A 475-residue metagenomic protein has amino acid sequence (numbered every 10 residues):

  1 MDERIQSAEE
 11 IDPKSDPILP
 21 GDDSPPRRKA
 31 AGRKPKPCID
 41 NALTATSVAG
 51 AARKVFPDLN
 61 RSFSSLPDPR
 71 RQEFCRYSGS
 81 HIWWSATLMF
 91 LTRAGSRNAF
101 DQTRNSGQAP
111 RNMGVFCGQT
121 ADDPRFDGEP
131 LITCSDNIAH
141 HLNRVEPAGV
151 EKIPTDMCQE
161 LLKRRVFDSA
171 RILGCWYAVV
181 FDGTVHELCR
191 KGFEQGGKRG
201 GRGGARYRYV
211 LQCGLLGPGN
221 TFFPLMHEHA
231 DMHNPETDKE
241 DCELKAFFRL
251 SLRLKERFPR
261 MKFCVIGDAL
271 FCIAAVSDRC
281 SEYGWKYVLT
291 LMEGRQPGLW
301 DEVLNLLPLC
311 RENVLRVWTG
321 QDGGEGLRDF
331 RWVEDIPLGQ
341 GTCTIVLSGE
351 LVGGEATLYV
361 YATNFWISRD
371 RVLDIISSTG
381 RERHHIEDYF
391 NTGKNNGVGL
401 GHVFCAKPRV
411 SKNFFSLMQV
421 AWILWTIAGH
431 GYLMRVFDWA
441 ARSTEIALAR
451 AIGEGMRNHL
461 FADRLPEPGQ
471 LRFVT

Functional and structural regions predicted by a protein language model:
M1-N60, P466: Charged, often Cys/His-bearing segments associated with DNA-binding zinc-finger transcription factors
A42-A45, A49, K54, D58-D122: Gly/serine-rich nucleotide phosphate-binding loop at the start of the catalytic core of nucleotide/ADP-ribose-handling
K54, D370-F404: Short amphipathic alpha-helical "interface-anchor" segments enriched in bulky aromatics
S85, F100-D101, C134, I138 (+8 more regions): Short, conserved catalytic/metal-binding motifs centered on acidic residues
G107, L315-E334, N395-R409, N413-T475: A short, flexible helix-boundary coil/loop motif
S135-G219: Active-site-proximal, Lys/Arg-enriched surface segment that forms a nucleic-acid-binding/basic interface patch
G201-K262: Electropositive, glycine- and tryptophan-enriched low-complexity nucleic-acid-binding patches
V288, M292-H385: An anionic, glycine-rich sequence signature occurring as long contiguous blocks
